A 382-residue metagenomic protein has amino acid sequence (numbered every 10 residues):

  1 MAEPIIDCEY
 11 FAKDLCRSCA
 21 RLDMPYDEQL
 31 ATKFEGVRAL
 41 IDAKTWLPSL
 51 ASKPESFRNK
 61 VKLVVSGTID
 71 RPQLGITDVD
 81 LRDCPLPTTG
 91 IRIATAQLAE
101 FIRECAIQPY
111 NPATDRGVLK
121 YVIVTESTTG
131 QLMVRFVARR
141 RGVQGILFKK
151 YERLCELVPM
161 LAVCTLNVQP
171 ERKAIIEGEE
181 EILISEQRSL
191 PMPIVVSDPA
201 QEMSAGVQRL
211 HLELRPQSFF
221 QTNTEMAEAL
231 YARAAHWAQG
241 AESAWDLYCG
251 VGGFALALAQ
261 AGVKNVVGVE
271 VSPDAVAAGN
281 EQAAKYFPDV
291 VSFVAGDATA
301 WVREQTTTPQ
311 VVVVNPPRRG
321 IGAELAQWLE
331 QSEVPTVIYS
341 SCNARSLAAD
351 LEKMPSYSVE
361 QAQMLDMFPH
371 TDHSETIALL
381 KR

Functional and structural regions predicted by a protein language model:
M1-Y10: Short, intrinsically disordered, charge-biased short linear motifs at domain edges
I5-I6, R17-D115, I123-T129, R141-Q144: Extended interfacial segments that mediate partner engagement and assembly in macromolecular machines
C8, C16-C19, C84, C249-G252 (+1 more regions): Disulfide-bonded cysteines in secreted/extracellular proteins and peptides
N59, L132, E242: Nucleotide donor/acceptor-binding cores
T68-P72, T128-Q131, D198-Q208: Short, solvent-exposed loop/turn segments that connect beta-strands within catalytic domains and beta-strand-rich
T129-V134, D372-S374: Conserved loop-to-beta-strand segment in the C-terminal subdomain of adenylate-forming
F136-R140: Short beta-strand-to-loop capping motifs
V143-R382: Rossmann-like S-adenosyl-L-methionine
